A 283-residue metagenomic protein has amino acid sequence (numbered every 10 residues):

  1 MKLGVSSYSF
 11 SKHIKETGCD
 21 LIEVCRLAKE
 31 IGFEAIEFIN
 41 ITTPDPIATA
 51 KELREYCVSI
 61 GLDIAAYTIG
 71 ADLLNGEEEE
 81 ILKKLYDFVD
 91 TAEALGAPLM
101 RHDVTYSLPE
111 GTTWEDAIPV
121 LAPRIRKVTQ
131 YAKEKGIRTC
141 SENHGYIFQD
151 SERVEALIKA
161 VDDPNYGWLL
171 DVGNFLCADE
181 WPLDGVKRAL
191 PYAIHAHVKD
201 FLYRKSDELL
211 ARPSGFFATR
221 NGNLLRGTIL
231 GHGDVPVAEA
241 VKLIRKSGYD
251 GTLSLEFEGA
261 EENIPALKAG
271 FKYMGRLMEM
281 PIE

Functional and structural regions predicted by a protein language model:
M1-L99, D116, R126, K133 (+6 more regions): N-terminal pre-domain/capping segments
K12-T17, F38-A50, D72-I81, L108-T112 (+5 more regions): Acidic-and-aromatic substrate-binding clefts and catalytic sites of carbohydrate-active enzymes
F33, A97, A193, Y249-D250: A structural motif
A35-I36, Y67, R126-D234, E279-I282: Acidic/histidine-rich catalytic cores of soluble enzymes
A94-T113, K135-I147, S254-L255: Active-site groove signature of glycoside hydrolases
E110-I125: Active-site cleft segment of glycoside hydrolase catalytic domains centered on the general acid/base Glu
G215-F216, L224-T228, D250-E261: Active-site clefts of carbohydrate-active enzymes
G251-L277: C-terminal/domain-terminus segments
